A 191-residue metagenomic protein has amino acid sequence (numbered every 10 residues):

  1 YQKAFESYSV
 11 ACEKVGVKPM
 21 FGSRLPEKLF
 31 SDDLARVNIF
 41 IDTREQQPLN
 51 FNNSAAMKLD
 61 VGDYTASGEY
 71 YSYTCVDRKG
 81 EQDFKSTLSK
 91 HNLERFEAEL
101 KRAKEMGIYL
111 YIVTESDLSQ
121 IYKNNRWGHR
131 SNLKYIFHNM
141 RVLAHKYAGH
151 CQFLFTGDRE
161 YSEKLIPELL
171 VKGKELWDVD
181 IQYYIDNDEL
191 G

Functional and structural regions predicted by a protein language model:
Y1-P19: Charge-enriched amphipathic alpha-helical scaffolds
Q2, M20-S72, D83-G191: Non-catalytic C-terminal interaction segments of nucleic acid-processing enzymes
Y73-D77: Short hydrophobic-acidic sequence motifs that mark active-site Asp/Glu residues
